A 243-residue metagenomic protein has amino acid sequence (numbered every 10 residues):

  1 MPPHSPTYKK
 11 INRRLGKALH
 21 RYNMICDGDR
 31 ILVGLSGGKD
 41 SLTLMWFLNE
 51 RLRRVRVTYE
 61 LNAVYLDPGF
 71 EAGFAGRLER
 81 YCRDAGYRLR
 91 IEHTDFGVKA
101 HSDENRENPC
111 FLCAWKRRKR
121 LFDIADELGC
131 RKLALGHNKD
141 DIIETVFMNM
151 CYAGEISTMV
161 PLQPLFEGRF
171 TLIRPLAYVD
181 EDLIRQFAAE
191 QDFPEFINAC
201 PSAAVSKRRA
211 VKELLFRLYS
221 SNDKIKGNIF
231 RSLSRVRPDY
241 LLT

Functional and structural regions predicted by a protein language model:
P2-V146, Y152, D182-E190: ATP-dependent adenylation/nucleotidyltransferase module used to activate substrates
S5, K9, L42, W115 (+5 more regions): Electropositive phosphate-/nucleotide-binding environments in soluble metabolic enzymes
R14, A18, L214-R217, N228 (+1 more regions): Residues that form generic nucleotide/phosphate-binding pockets
M24, A204, Y219-D223, P238: Alpha-helix boundary/capping and short turn/kink residues
L61, K132, D140-S220: Catalytic subdomain that performs nucleotidyl-dependent activation
P68, S202, L233: Glycine-rich beta-alpha junction loops
A100-D103, K207-R209, P238: Short, solvent-exposed polar/charged micro-motifs at secondary-structure junctions
K224-T243: A short, charged, Gly/Pro-tolerant segment at domain boundaries
